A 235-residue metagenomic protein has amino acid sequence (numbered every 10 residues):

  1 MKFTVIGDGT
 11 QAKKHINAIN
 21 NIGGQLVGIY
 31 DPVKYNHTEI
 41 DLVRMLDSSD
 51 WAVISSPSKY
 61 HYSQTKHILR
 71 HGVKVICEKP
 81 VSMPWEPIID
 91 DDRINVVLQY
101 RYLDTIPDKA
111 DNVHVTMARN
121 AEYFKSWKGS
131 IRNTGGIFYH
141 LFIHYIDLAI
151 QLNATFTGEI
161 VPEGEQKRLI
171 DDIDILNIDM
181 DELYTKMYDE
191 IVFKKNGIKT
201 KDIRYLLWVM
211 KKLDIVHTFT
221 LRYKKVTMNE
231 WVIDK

Functional and structural regions predicted by a protein language model:
M1-N36: N-terminal Rossmann-like dinucleotide-binding module
I6, W51-S56, R93, E190-K235: C-terminal helix-rich "cap/oligomerization" subdomain common to oxidoreductases
K14, L169, L176-D189, I198-R204: Active-site loop of classical SDR/Rossmann-like NAD(P)-dependent oxidoreductases, centered on the catalytic Tyr-X3-Lys
N36-S48: Short acidic low-complexity segments
W51-S58, Y62-Q99: Beta-strand-loop-alpha-helix segment that lines the small-molecule cofactor/substrate pocket of alpha/beta enzymes
V81-K125: A contiguous active-site-proximal alpha/beta segment in oxidoreductase catalytic domains
F124-D171, K186, R204-W208: Rossmann-like dinucleotide-binding domain that binds NAD(P)(H)
